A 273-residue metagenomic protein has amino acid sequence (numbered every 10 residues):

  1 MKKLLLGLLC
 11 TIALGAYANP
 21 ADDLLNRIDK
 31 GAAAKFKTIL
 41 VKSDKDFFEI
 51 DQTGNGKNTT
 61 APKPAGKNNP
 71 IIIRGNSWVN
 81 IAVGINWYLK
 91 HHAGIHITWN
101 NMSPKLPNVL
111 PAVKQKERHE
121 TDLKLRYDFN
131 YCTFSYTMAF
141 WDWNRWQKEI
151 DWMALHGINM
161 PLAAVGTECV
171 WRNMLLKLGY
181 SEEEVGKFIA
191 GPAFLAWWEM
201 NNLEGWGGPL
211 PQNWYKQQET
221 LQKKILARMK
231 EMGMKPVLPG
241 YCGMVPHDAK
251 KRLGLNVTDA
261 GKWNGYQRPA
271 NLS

Functional and structural regions predicted by a protein language model:
M1-L4: Positively charged n-region of N-terminal signal peptides that target proteins for export
L9-Y17: Hydrophobic h-region of N-terminal signal peptides that target proteins for export in Gram-negative bacteria
A16, R27-D29: N-terminal, post-signal-peptide metal-ligating segments of extracellular/periplasmic oxidoreductases, dominated by
Y17-N19, V237: Boundary of Sec targeting at the N-terminus
D29-D44, E49-T59, A65-W78, V83 (+3 more regions): Aromatic-lined carbohydrate-binding surfaces of glycoside hydrolases
W87-Y88: Short Gly/aromatic-enriched secondary-structure transition segments
H96-W99: Conserved short beta-strand edge segments in small beta-sheet-based binding/regulatory domains
